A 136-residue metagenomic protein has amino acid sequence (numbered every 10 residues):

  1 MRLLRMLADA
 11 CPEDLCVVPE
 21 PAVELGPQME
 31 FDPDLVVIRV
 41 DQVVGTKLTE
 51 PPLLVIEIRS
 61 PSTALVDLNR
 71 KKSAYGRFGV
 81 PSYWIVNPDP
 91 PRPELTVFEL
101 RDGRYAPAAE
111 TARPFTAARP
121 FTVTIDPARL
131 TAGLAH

Functional and structural regions predicted by a protein language model:
M1-H136: Gly/Pro/Ser/Thr-rich low-complexity, intrinsically disordered segments predominantly at protein N-termini
